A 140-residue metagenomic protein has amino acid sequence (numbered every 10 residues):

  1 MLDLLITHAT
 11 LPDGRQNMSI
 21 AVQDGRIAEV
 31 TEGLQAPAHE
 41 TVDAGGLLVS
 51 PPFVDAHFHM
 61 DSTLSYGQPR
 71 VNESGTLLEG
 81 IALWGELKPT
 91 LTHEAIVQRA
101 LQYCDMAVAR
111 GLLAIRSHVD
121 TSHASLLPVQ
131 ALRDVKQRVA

Functional and structural regions predicted by a protein language model:
M1-L5, T10-S50: Histidine-rich, glycine-flanked metal-binding segment
P12, Y66, H118: Conserved residues at the C-terminal ends of beta-strands
T41, F53, R116: Short glycine-aspartate micro-motif
L47-P69: Di-metal (Zn2+ and/or Mg2+/Mn2+) metal-binding site signature of metallo-dependent hydrolases with the MBL/beta-CASP
V54-F58, E86, R110: Single, functionally critical "micro-switch" positions that shape active/binding sites and transmembrane helices
T63-I96: Active-site gating loops and adjacent loop-to-helix segments of metal-dependent hydrolytic enzymes
K88-A140: Active-site loop-helix segments enriched in His/Asp/Glu that coordinate and activate a nucleophilic water at divalent
